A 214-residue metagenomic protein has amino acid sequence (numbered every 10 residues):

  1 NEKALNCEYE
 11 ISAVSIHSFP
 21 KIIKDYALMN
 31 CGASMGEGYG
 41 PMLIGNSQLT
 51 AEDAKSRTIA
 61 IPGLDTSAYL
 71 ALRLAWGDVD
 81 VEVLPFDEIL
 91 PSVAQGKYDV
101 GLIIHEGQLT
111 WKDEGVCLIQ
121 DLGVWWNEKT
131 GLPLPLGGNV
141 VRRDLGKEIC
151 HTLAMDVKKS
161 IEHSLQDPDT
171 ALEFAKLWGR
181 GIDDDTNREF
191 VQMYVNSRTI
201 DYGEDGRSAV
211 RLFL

Functional and structural regions predicted by a protein language model:
N1, H17-K21, A33-M35: Short active-site-proximal "capping" loops at secondary-structure junctions
A4, L72, L153: A residue-level signal for conserved active-site and pocket-lining positions in enzyme catalytic cores
A4-P20, P85-F86, I103-L109: Beta->alpha turn/N-cap motifs
A27, D80-E82, C117: Conserved beta-strand segments of alpha/beta enzyme cores
L28-T50, W126-D144: Hydrophobic/proline-rich hinge and linker segments of small-molecule sensing/allosteric domains, predominantly
Y39-V100, E106, S208-L212: Bilobed "Venus flytrap"/periplasmic-binding protein-like clamshell domains and structurally analogous long
F86-K176: Pocket-lining segment of extracytoplasmic ligand-binding domains
G146-L214: Secondary-structure end/capping motifs
